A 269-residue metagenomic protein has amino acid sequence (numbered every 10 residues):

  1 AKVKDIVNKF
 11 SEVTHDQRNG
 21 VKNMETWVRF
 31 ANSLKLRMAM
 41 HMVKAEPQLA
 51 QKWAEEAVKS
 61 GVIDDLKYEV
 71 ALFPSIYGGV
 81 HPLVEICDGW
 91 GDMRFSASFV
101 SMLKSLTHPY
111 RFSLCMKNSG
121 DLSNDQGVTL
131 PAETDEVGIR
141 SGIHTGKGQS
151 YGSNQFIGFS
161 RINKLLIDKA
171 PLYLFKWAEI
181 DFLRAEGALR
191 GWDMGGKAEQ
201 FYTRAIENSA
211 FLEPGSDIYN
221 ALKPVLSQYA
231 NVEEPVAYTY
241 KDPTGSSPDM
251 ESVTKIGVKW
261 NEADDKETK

Functional and structural regions predicted by a protein language model:
A1-D217, E262-T268: Structured, solvent-exposed acidic/aromatic patches
W192, S209-K269: C-terminal functional modules
